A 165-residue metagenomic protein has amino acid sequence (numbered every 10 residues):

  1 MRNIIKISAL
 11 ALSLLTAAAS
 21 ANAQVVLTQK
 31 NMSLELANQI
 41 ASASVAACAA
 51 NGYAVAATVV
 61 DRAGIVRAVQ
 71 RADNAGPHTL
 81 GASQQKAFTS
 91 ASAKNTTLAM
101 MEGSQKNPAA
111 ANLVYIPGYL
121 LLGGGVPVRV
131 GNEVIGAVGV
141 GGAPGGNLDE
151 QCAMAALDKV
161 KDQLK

Functional and structural regions predicted by a protein language model:
M1-A9: Bacterial N-terminal signal peptides that target proteins for export
N3, A21-N22: Generic short amphipathic/hydrophobic targeting helices enriched at N-termini, encompassing Sec-type signal peptides
S8-A18: Bacterial N-terminal signal peptides
N22-K165: Flexible, solvent-exposed loop/hinge segments and secondary-structure transition points
